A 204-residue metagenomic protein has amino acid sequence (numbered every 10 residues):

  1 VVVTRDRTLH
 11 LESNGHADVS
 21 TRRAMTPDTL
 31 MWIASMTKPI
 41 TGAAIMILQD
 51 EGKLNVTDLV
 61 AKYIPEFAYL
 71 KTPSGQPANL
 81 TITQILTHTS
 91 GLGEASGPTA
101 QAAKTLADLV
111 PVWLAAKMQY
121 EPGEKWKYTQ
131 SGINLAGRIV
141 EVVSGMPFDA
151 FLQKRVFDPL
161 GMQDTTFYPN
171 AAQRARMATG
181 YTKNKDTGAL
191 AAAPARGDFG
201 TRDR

Functional and structural regions predicted by a protein language model:
V1, S20-Q84, Y120-S131, D203-R204: Short active-site loop at a secondary-structure junction that contains or immediately precedes the catalytic residue(s)
V1-A24, V56, A100-A103: A short, well-structured edge-of-sheet supersecondary motif
V3-R5, K62-E66, H88, K154-P159: Short acidic/histidine-centered micro-motifs embedded in hydrophobic/aromatic stretches that mark compact functional
D6, I45, A95-P98: Active-site-proximal flexible loops/turns
R7-T8, K53, G188-A189: Residue-level signal for well-ordered, solvent-exposed loop/turn and beta-edge residues enriched in charged/polar side
T8-L11, E51, T165: Predominantly a core beta-strand signature of beta-propeller blades across repeat-based propeller domains
N14, D18-V19, K71-R204: Short, surface-exposed loop or secondary-structure junction motifs that flank catalytic or metal-binding residues
